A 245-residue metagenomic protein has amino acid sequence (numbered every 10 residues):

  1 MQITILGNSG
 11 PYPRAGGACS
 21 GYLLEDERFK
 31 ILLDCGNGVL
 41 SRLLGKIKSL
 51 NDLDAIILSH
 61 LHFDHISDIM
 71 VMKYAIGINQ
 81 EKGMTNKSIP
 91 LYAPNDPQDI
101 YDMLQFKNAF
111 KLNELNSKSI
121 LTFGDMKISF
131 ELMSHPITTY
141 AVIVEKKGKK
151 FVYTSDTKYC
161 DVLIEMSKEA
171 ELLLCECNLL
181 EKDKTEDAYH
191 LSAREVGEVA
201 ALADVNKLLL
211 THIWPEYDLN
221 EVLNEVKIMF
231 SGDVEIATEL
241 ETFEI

Functional and structural regions predicted by a protein language model:
M1-K46, Y140-S155, L172: Conserved beta-strand hairpin/beta-sheet module of binuclear metal-dependent hydrolase folds, prominently
T4, Y92, K111-N116, S129-E131 (+1 more regions): General small-molecule cofactor/ligand-binding pocket signal
E27, E81-K82, K147-K149, L202-L209: Short, surface-exposed connector motifs at secondary-structure boundaries
L32-G36, D54-H60, D64, P94 (+4 more regions): Active-site neighborhood of phospho(di)ester-bond hydrolases with catalytic His/Asp-centered motifs
G38-S88: Active-site metal-binding motif and surrounding structural segment of the metallo-beta-lactamase
D68-I76, I100-M103, D218-V226: Metal-dependent catalytic neighborhoods of phosphoester/phosphodiester hydrolases
N113-E169: Catalytic core of the metallo-beta-lactamase
Y159-T242: Cap/insert and terminal regions of metallo-dependent hydrolase folds
